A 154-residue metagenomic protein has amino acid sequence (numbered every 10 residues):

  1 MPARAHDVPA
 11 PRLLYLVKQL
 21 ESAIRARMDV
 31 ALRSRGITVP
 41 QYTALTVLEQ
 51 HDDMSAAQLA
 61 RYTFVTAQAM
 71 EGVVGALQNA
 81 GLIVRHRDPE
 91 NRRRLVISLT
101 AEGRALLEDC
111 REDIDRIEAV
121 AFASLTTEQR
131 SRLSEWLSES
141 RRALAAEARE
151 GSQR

Functional and structural regions predicted by a protein language model:
M1-R35, E128, Q153-R154: N-terminal leader segment of winged-helix/HTH proteins
R12, L16, R27, T43-E49 (+2 more regions): Pre-recognition alpha-helix immediately N-terminal to the DNA-recognition helix within helix-turn-helix or winged-helix
K18-E21, T46-Q50, R111, S138: Short, locally clustered residues in the helix-turn-helix/winged-helix DNA-binding domain
R25, G75-S138, R142: Charged, amphipathic alpha-helical coiled-coil/dimerization segments
V47, Y62, A80: Residues within the alpha-helical elements of helix-turn-helix
H51-S55: Short capping segments at the starts of secondary-structure elements
A56-A57, Q68, G75, L95: Residues within helix-turn-helix
